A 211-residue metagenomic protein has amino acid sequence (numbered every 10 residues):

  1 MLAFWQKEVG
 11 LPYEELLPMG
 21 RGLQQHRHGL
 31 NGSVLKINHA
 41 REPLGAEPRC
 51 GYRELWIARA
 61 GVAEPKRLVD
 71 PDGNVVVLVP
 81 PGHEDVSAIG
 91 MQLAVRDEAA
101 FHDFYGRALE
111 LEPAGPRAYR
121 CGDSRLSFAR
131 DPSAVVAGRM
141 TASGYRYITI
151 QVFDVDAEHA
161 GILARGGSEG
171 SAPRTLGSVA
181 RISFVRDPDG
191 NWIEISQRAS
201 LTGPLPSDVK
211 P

Functional and structural regions predicted by a protein language model:
M1-E15, R27-G115, Y119-S171, T175 (+2 more regions): Glyoxalase I/VOC metalloenzyme domain signal
G20-R27: Glycine/small-residue-rich interface belts in oligomeric ring/scaffold proteins and their assembly partners
